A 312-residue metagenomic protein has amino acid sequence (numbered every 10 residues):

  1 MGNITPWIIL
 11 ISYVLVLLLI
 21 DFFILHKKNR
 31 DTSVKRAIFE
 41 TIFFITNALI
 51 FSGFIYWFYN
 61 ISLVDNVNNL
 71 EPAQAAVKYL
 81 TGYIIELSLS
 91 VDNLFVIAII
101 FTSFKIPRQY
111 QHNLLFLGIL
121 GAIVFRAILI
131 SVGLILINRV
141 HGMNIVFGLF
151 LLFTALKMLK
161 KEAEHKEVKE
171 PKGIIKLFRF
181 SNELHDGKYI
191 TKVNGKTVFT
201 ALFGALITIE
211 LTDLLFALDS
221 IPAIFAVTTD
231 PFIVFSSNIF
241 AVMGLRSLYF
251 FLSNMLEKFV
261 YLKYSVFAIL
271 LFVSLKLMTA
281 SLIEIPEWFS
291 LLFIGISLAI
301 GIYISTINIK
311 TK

Functional and structural regions predicted by a protein language model:
M1-K312: Multi-pass alpha-helical transmembrane bundle typical of ion/small-solute transporters and intramembrane aspartyl
